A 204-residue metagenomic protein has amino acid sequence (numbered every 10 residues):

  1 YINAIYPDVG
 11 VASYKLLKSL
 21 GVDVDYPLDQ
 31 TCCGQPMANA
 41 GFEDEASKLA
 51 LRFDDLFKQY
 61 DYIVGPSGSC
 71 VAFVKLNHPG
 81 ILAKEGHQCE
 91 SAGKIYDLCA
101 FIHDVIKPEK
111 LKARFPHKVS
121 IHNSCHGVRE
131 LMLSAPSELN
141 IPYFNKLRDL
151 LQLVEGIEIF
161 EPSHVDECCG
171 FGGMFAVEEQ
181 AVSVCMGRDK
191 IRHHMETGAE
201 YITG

Functional and structural regions predicted by a protein language model:
Y1-G204: Iron-sulfur cluster-binding electron-transfer modules in prokaryotic oxidoreductases
